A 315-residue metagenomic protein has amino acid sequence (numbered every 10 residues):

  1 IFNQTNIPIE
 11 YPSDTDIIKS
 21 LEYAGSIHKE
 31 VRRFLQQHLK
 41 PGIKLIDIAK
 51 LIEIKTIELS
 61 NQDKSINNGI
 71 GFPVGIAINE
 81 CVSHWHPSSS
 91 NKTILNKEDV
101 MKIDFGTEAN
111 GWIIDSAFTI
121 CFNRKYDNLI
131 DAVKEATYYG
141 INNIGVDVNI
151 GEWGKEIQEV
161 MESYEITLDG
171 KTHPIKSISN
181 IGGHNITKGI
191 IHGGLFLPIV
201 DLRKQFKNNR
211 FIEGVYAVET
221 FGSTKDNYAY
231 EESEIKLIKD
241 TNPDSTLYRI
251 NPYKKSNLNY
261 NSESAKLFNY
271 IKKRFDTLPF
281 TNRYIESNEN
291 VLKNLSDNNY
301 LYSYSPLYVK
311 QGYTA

Functional and structural regions predicted by a protein language model:
I1-A315: Active-site neighborhoods and metal-handling regions in enzymes and metal-associated proteins
